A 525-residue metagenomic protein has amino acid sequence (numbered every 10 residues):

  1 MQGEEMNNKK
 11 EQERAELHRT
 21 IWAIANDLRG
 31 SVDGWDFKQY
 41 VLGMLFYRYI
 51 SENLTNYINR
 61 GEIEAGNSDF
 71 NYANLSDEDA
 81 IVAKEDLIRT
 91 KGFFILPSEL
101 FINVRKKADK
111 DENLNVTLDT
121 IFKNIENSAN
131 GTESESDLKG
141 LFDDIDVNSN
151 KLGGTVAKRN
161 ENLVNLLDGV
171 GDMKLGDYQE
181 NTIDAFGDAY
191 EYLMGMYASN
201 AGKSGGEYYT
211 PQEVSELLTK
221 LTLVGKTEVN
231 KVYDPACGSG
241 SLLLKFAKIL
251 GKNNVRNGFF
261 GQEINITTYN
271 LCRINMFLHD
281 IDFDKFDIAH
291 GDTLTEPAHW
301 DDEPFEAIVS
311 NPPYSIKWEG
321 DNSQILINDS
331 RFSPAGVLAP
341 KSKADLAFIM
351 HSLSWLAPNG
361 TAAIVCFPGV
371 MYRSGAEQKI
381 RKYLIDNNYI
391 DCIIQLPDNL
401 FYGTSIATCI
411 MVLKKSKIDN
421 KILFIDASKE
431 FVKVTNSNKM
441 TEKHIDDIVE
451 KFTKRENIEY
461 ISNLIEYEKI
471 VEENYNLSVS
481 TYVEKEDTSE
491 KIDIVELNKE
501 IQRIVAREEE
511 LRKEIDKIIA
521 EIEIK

Functional and structural regions predicted by a protein language model:
M1-L217, L221-T222, K226, D284-T293 (+3 more regions): Non-catalytic, mostly N-terminal accessory regions of nucleic-acid modification and defense proteins
Q2, N7-Q12, E296, D302-K525: A conserved structural/catalytic subdomain of Rossmann-like adenosyl-cofactor enzymes
E16, T20, I264, A344: Soluble or luminal CAZymes and related metallo-dependent hydrolases
R29, L193, L223, L250-G251 (+5 more regions): Generic helix-packing signal
V41, F186, V229, R256 (+3 more regions): A structure-centric signal for secondary-structure junctions around beta-strands
S204-S310, S315-L326, R331-G336, L346-A347 (+2 more regions): Conserved S-adenosyl-L-methionine
